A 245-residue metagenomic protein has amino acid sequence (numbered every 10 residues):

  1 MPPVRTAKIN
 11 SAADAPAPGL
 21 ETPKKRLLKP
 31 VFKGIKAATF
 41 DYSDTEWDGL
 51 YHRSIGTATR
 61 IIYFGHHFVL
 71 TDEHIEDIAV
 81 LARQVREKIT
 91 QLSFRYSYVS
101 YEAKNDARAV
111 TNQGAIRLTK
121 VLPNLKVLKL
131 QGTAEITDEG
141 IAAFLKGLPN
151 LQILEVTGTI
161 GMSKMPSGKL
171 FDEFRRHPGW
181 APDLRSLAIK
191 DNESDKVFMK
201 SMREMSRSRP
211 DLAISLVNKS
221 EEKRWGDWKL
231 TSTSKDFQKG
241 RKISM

Functional and structural regions predicted by a protein language model:
P2-M245: The conserved beta-strand core of Leucine-Rich Repeat
